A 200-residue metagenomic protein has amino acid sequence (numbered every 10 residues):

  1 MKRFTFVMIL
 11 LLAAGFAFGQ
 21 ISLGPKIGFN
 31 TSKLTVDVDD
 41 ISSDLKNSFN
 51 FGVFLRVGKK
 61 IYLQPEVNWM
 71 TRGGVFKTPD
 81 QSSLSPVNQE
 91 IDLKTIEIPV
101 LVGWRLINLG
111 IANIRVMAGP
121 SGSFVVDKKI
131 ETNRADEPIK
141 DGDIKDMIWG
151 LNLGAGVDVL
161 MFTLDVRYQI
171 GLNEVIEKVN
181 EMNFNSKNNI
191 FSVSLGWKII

Functional and structural regions predicted by a protein language model:
M1-K26, F191, L195, I199: Bacterial Sec-dependent N-terminal signal peptides
F4, I21, S43-F51, D92-I98 (+4 more regions): Residues that define the transmembrane beta-barrel architecture of outer-membrane proteins
G19, V57-L63, N108-A112, L160-M161: Short coil turns and loop connectors of transmembrane beta-barrels in diderm outer membranes and organellar homologs
G19-V53, K198: Short glycine/proline- and aromatic-enriched beta-strand/turn motifs that initiate or cap beta-hairpins
P25-F29, F51-K59, V67-W69, V100-W104 (+4 more regions): Residues on the lipid-exposed face of transmembrane beta-strands in outer-membrane beta-barrel proteins
K33-D44, T71-K94, F124-K145, E174-F191: Flexible, solvent-exposed loop segments that connect beta-strands
Y62-T78, L151-I200: Predominantly the C-terminal beta-signal and adjacent terminal strand-loop region of outer-membrane beta-barrel
F76, Q81-A118: Helix-adjacent hinge/juxtasegments
